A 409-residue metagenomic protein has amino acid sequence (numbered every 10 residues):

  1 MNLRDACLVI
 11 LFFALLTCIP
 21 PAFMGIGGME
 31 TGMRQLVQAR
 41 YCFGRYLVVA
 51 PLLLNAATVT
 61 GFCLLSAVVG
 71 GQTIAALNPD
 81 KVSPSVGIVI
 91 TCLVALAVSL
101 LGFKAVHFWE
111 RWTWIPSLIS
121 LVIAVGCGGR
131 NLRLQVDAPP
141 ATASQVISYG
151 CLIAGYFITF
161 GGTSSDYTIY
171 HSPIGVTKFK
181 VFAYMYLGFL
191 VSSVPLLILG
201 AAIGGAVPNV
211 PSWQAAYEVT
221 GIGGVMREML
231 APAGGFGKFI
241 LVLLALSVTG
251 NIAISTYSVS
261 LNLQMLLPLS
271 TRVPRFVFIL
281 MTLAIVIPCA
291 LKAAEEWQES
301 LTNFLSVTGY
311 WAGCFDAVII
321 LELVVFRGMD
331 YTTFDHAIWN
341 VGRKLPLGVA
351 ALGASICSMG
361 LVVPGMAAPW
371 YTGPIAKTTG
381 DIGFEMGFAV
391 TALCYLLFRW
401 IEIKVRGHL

Functional and structural regions predicted by a protein language model:
M1, V69-P79, C92-T113, G128-L134 (+3 more regions): Membrane-water interface regions at transmembrane-helix termini and the short interhelical loops of multi-pass membrane
V9-F43, A50-T58, Y395, R399-L409: Juxtamembrane transmembrane-helix boundary signature
L15-P20, N55, V59-L64, P116-C127 (+3 more regions): Selective recognition of specific alpha-helical transmembrane segments in multi-pass small-molecule
L52-A56, N78-L101, W114-G126, Y156-S164 (+2 more regions): Transmembrane alpha-helical segments of multi-pass small-molecule transport proteins
S85-V89, T249, M265-E299, N340-V362: Loop-to-transmembrane helix boundary motifs in multi-pass membrane proteins
L101-W114, G162-P195, P208-G224, S255-R275 (+2 more regions): Hydrophobic, small-residue-rich membrane helices and short re-entrant helix-turn-helix hairpins that build
V125-N131, P139-A206, A231-T256, K344-V362: Hydrophobic, membrane-embedded alpha-helices of multi-pass small-molecule transporters
F315-L397: C-terminal membrane-solvent junction of multi-pass transporters and transport-like membrane proteins
